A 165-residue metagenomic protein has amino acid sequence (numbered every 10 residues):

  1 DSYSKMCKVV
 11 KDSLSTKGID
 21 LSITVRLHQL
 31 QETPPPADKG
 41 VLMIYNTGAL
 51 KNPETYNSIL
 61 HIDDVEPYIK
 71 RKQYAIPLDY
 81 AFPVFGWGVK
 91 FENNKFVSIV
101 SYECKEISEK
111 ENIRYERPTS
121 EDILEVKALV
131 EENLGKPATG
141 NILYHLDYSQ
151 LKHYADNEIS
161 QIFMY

Functional and structural regions predicted by a protein language model:
S4-E92: Substrate-binding surface in catalytic domains of secreted glycosidases
D79, F85-W87, E92-Y165: Substrate-binding cleft of secreted/luminal carbohydrate-active enzymes
